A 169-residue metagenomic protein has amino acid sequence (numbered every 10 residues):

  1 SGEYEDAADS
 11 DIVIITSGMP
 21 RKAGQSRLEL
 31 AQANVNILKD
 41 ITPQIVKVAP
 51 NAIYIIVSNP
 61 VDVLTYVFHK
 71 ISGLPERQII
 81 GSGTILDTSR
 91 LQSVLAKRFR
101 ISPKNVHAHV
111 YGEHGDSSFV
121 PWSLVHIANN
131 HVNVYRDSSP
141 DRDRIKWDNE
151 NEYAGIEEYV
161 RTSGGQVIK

Functional and structural regions predicted by a protein language model:
S1-D9: Short acidic low-complexity segments
E5-D6, P60-D62, E113-D116: Short, internal active-site loops enriched in acidic
D11-I14: N-terminal Rossmann-like NAD(P) cofactor-binding module of classical short-chain dehydrogenase/reductase
S17-M19: Conserved NAD(P)H cofactor-binding loop of Rossmann-fold oxidoreductase domains
R21-A23: N-terminal glycine-rich phosphate/adenylate-binding segment common to multiple enzyme folds
S26-S93: Rossmann-like NAD(P)(H) cofactor-binding subdomain of soluble oxidoreductases
S72-Q78, T88-K169: C-terminal substrate-binding/catalytic lobe of Rossmann-fold NAD(P)-dependent dehydrogenases
